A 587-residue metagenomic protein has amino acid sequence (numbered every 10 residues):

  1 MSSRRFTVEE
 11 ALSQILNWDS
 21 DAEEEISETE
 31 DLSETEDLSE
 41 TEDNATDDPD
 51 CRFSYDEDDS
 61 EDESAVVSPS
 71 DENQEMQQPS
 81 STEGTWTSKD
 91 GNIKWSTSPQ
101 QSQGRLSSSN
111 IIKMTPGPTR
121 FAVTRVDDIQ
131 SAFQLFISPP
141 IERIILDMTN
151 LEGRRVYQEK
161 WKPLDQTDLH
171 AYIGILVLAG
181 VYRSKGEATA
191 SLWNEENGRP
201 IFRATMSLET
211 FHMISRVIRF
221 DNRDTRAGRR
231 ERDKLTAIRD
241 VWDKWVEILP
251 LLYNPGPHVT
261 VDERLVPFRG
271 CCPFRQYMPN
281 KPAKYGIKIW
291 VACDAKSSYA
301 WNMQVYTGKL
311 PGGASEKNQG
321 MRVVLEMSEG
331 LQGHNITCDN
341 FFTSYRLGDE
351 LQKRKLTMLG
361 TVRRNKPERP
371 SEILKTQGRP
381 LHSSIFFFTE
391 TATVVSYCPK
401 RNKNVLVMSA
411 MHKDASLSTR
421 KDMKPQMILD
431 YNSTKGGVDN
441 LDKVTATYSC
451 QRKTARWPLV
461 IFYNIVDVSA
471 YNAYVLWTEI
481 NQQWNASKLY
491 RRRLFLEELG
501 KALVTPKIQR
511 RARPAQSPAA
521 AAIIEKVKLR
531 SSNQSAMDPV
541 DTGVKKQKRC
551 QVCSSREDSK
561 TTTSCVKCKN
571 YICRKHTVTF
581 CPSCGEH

Functional and structural regions predicted by a protein language model:
M1-D50: Long, low-complexity acidic tracts
S2-F6, D21, D50-H587: Acidic, contiguous segments within the catalytic cores of piggyBac-derived transposases
